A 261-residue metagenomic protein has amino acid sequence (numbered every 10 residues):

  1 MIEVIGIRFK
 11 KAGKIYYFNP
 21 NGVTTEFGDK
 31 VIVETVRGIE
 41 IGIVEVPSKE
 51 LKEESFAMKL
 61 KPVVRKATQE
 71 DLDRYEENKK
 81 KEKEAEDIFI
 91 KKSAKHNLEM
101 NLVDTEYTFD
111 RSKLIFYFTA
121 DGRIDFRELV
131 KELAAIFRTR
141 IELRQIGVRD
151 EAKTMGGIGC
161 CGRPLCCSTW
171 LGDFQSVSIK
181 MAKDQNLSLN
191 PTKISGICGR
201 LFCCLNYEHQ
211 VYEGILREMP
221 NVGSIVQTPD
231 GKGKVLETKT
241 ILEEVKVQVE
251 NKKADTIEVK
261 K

Functional and structural regions predicted by a protein language model:
M1-E3, T25-F27, M219-V222, K239-E243: A short, compositionally biased
M1-P191: Acidic-enriched and Gly/Ser
G13-I15, I39, K232, K253-T256: Short, mixed charged/polar active-site loops that provide acid/base catalysis or chelate metal/phosphate cofactors
T35-E40, S224-K232: Short coil-to-beta-strand transition motifs
S48-K52, T238-E243: Short, conserved beta-turn/loop elements at beta-strand boundaries and strand-helix junctions
I115, K234, E244-K246: General beta-strand recognition
G157, C161-T228, L236: Conserved glycine-centered short motifs in functionally critical loops
K239-I257: Basic/aromatic-rich interaction segments and small domains that mediate binding to polyanionic partners
